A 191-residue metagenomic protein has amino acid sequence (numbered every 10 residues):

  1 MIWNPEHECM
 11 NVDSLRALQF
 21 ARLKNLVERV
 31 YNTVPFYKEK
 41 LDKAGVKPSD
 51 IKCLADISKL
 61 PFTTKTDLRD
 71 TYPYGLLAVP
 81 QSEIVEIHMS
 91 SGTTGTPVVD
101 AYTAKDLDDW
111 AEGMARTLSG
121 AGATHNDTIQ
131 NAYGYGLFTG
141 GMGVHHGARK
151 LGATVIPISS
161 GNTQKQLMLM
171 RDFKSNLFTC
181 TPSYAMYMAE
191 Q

Functional and structural regions predicted by a protein language model:
M1-M89, T94-E112, R116-G120, T124-H125: Nucleotide 5′-phosphate-binding alpha/beta core
N25, F36, A44, G141-Q191: Conserved adenylate-forming
K47, I57-S58, G134-Y135, Q164-K165 (+1 more regions): Short secondary-structure capping/turn micro-motifs that flank functional sites
I84, L107, G134-G136, S183: Short glycine-enriched loops at secondary-structure junctions
Y102, A132-Y133, I158, C180: Small/polar loops that bind or transfer phosphate-bearing groups
A111-T128, T163-S175: Conserved ATP-dependent adenylate/AMP-binding module captured primarily in the ANL superfamily
S119-V155: Conserved AMP-binding loop of ANL adenylate-forming enzymes
